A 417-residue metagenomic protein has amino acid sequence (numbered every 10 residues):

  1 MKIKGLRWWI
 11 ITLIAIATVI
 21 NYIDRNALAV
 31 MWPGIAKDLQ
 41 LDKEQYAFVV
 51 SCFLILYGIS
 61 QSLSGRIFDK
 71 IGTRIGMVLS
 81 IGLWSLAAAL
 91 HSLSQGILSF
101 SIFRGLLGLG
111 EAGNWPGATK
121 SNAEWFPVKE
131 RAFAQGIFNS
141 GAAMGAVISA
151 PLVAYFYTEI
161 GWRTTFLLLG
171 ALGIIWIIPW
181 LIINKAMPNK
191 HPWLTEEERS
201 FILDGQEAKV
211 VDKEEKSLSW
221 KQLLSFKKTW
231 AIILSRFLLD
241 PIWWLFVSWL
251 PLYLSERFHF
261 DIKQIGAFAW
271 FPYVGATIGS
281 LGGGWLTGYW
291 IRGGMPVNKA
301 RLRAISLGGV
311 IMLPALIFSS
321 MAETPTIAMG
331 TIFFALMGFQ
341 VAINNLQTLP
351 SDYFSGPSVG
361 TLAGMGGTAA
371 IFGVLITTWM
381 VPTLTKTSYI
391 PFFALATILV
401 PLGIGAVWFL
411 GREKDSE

Functional and structural regions predicted by a protein language model:
W9-K43, S64, F246-P251: Extracytoplasmic
L28-A29, L224-G283, A342-Q347, T377-T378: Extracytoplasmic gate region of multi-pass secondary transporters
Q40, G72, L93-S99, G110 (+3 more regions): Helix-breaking motifs and short loop linkers at transmembrane-helix boundaries and internal kinks in secondary membrane
I59-L98: Conserved MFS/SLC helix-loop-helix module at the cytosolic interface between two early adjacent transmembrane helices
F103-G141: Cytoplasmic helix-loop-helix junction between adjacent transmembrane helices in 12-TM secondary transporters
F138-H191: Helix-loop-helix hairpin linking two adjacent transmembrane segments in secondary transporters
N298-N345: C-terminal transmembrane helical hairpin of 12-TM major facilitator-type secondary transporters
S351-K386: A late C-terminal transmembrane helix in Major Facilitator Superfamily
